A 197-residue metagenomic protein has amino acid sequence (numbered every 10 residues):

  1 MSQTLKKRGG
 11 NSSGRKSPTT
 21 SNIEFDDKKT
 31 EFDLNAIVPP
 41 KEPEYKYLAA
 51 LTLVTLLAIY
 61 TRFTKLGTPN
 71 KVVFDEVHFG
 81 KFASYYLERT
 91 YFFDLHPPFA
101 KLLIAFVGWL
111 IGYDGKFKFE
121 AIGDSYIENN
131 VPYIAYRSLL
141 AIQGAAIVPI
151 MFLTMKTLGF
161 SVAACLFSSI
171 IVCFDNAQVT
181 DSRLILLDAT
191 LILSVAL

Functional and structural regions predicted by a protein language model:
M1-T61, A146-I150, K156-T157, V162: Start-transfer (signal-anchor) and selected internal transmembrane alpha helices of multi-pass inner/ER membrane
E31-D33, K118-N130: Juxtamembrane membrane-water interface segments that cap and precede transmembrane helices
Y47, L66-K81, Y91-F106, D114-K118 (+1 more regions): Extracytoplasmic catalytic/substrate-binding loops of multi-pass membrane glycan-assembly enzymes
T55-A58, C165-C173, T180: Short helix- or helix-capping micro-motifs that position conserved polar/aromatic residues at function-defining sites
V73-F74, A177-T190: Short acidic/glycine- and proline-prone juxtamembrane loop motifs at membrane-interface regions of multi-pass membrane
T90, I142-A145, L158, I170 (+1 more regions): Hydrophobic/aromatic residues within the transmembrane alpha-helices of Major Facilitator Superfamily
N130, I134, S138-G159, L197: Transmembrane-helix motifs of polytopic, lipid-linked glycan transferases
I150-L153, I170-V172, T190-L197: Specific aromatic-rich, kink-prone transmembrane helix
